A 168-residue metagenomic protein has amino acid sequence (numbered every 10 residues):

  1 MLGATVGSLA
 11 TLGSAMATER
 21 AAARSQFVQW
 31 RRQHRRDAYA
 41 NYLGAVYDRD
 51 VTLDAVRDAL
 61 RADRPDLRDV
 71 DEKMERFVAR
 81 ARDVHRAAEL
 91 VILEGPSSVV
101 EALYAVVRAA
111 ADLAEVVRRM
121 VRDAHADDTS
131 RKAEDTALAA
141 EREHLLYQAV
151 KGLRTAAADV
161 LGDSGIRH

Functional and structural regions predicted by a protein language model:
M1-A4: Feature marks short, highly hydrophobic, charge-poor N-terminal signal-anchor/signal peptide-like helices that anchor
G13-H168: Conserved non-transmembrane functional hotspots
